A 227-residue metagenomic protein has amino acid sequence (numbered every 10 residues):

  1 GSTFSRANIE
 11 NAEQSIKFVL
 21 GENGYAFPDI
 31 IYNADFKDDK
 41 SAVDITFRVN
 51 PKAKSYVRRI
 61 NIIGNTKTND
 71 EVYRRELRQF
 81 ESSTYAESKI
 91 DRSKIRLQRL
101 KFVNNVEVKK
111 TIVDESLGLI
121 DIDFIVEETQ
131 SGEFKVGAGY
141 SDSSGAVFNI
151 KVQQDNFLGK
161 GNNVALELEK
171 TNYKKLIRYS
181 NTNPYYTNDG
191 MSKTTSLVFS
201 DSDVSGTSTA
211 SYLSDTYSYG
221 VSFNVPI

Functional and structural regions predicted by a protein language model:
G1-L100, N105-I122, V126-S131: Interaction-mediating elements
A7, S83-I227: Gram-negative/organellar outer-membrane beta-barrel architecture
